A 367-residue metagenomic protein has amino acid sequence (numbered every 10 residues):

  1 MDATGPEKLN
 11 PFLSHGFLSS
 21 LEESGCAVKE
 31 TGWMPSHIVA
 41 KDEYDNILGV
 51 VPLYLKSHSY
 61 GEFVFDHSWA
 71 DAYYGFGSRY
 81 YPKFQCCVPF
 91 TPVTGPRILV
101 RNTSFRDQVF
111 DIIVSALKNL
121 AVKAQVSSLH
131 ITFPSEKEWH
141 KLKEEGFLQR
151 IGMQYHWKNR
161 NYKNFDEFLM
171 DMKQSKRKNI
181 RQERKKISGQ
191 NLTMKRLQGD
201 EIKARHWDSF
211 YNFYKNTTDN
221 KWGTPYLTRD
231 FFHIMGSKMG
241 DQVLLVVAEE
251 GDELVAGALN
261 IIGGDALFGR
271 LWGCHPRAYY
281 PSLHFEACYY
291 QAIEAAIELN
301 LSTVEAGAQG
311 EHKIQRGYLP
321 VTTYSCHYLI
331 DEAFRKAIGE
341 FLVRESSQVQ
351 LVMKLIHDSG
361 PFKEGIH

Functional and structural regions predicted by a protein language model:
M1-H367: N-acyltransferase acceptor-side catalytic subdomain
